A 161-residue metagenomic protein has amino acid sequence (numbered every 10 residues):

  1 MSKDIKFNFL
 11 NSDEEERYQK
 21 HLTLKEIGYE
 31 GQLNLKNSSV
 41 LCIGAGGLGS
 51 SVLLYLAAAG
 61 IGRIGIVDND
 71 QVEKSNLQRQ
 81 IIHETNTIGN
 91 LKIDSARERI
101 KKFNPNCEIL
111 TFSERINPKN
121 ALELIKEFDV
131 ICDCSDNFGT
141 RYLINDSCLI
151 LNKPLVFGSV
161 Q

Functional and structural regions predicted by a protein language model:
M1-Q161: Adenine nucleotide-associated cytosolic modules
